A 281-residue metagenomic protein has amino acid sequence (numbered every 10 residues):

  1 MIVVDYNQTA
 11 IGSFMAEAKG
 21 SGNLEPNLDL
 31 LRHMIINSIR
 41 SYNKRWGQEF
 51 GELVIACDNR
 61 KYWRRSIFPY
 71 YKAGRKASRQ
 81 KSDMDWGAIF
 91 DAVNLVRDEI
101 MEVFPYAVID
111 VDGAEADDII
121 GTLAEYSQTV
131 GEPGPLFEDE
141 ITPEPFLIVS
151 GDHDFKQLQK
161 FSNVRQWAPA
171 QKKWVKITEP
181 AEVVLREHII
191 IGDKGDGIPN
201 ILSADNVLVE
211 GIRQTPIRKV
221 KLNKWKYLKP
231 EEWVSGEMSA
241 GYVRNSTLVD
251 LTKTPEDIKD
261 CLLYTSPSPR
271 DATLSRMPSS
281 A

Functional and structural regions predicted by a protein language model:
M1-D98: Domain-level signal for Mg2+-assisted phosphodiester chemistry and nucleotide/NA-binding surfaces in nucleic-acid
Y6, N59, H153, P269-A272: Generic detector of well-ordered alpha-helical packing
I11, L158, L274: Conserved protein kinase catalytic core
F14, F161-N163, M277-S280: Hydrophobic alpha-helical membrane-insertion segments
G22, E49-F50, A77-S266: Extended two-metal-dependent nuclease catalytic cores across DNA- and RNA-processing enzymes
R64-S66, K259, R276: Generic domain-boundary/flexible-linker signal
Y264-A281: Single conserved hydrophobic/aromatic residue that forms the stacking wall/gate of nucleotide- or nucleobase-binding
